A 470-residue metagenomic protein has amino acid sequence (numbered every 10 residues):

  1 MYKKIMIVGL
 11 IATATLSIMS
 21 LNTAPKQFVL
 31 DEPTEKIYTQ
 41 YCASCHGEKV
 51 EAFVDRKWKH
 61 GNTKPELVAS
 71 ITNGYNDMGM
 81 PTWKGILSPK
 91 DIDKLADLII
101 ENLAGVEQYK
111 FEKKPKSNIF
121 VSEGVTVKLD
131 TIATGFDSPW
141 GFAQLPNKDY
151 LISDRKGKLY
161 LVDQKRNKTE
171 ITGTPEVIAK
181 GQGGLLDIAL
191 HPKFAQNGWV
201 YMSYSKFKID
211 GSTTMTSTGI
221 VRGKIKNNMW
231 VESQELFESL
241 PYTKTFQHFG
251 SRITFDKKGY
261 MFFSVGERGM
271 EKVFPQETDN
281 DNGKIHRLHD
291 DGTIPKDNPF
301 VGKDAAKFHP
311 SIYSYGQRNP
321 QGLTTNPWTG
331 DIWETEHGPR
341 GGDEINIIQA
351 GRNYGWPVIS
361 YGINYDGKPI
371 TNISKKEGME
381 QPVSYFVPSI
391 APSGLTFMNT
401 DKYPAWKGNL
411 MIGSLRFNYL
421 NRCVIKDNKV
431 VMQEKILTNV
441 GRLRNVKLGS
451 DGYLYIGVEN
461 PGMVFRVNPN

Functional and structural regions predicted by a protein language model:
M1-E32, K90, V121-G124, A133 (+1 more regions): N-terminal export/targeting leaders of redox proteins
F28-E48, P65-N73, A133: Sequence/structural segment immediately N-terminal to covalent heme-attachment motifs in c-type and related
Y38-S44, K49, G79, D91 (+4 more regions): Short pre-active-site segment immediately N-terminal to redox-active cysteine/selenocysteine motifs in thiol-based
S44, A52-V106, G184-L185: Extracytoplasmic electron-transfer domains, predominantly the class I c-type cytochrome c fold
D91-K94, I99-S264, R268-E271, G322-T325 (+3 more regions): Acidic, Gly/Ser/Thr-rich repeat motifs that build Ca2+-stabilized beta-propeller blades
V106-K128, W230, T293-A305, Y361-E377 (+1 more regions): Blade/loop signatures of beta-propeller domains
S217-N227, T278-D291, I348: Beta-propeller blade signature
V430-S450: Conserved blade-ending motifs and adjacent loop-strand segments that build the rim/top face of beta-propeller domains
